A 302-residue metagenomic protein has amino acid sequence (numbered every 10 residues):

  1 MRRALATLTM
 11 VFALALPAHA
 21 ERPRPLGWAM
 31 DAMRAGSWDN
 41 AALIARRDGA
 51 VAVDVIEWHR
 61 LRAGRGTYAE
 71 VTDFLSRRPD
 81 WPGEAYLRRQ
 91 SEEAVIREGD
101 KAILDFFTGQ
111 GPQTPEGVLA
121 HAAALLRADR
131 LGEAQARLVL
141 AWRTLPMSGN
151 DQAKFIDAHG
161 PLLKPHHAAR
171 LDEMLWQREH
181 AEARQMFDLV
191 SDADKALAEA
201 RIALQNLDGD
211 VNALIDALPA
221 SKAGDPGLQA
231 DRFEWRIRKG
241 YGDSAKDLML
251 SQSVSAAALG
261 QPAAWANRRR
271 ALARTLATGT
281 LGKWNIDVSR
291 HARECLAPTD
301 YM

Functional and structural regions predicted by a protein language model:
L5, M10, A20-M302: Alpha-helical solenoid repeat scaffolds
A13-P17: Hydrophobic membrane-targeting alpha-helices
